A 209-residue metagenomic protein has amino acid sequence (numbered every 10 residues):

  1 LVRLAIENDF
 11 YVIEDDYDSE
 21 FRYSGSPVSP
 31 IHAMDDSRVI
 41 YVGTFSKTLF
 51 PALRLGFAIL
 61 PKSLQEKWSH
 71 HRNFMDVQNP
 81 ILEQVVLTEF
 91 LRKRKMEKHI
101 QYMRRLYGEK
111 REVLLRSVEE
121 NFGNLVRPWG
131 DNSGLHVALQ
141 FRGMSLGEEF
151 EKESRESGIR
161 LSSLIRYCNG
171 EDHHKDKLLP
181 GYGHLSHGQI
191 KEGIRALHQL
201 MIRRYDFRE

Functional and structural regions predicted by a protein language model:
L1-D9, D18-T48: Active-site pre-lysine segment of PLP-dependent enzymes
E7-N8, S157, R204: Helix C-cap/helix->beta junction micro-motif
Y11, I159-R160: Residue-level detector of anion-binding/catalytic polar loops
I40-R105: Conserved core segment of the aminotransferase class I/II
L60, A138-M144, L161-L200: Conserved PLP-binding active-site segment of the aspartate aminotransferase-like
T88, R105-L115, R127-Q140, F150-E153: Conserved glycine-rich beta-strand-loop-beta hairpin in the small C-terminal domain of fold type I
F150-R155, I194-H198: Short amphipathic alpha-helices in soluble, non-transmembrane regions that often serve as interface/regulatory elements
